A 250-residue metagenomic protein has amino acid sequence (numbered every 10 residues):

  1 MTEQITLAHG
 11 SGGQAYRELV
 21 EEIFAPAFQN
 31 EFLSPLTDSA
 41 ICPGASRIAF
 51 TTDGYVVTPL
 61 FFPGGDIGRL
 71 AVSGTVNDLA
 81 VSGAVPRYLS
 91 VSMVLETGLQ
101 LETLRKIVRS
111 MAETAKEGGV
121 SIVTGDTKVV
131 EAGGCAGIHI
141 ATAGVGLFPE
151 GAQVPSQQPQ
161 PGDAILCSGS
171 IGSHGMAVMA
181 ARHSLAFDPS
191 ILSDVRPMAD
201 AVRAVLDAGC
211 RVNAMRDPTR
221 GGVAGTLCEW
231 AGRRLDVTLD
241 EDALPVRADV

Functional and structural regions predicted by a protein language model:
M1-V250: Helix-biased detector of long, well-ordered alpha-helical tracts
